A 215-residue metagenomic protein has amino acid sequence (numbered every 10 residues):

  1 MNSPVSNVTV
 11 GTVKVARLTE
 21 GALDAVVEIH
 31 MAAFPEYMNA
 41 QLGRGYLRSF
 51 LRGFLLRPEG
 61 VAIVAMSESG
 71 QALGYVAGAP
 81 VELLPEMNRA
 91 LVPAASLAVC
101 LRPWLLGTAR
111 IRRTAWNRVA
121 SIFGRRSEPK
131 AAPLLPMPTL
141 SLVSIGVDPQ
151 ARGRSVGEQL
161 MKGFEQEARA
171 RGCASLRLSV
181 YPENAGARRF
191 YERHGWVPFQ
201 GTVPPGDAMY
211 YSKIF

Functional and structural regions predicted by a protein language model:
G11-E28, P80: A short beta-loop-alpha structural element at the N-terminal edge of CoA-dependent acyl/N-acetyltransferase catalytic
F34-R52, N88-V99, L106: Conserved GNAT-fold acetyl-CoA-binding loop/helix
R52-V64, P80-R89, S141: A short helix-loop-beta-strand connector motif used in the catalytic cores of GNAT acetyltransferases and, in some
G60-V76, D148: Conserved beta-hairpin
L84-T139: Conserved acyl-donor/pantetheine-binding loop and adjacent beta-alpha core of acyl/acetyltransferases and related
P138-L140, A168-S179: Conserved GNAT acetyl-CoA-binding A-motif
G153-Q166, R189-R193: Conserved acetyl-CoA-binding loop-helix of GNAT-fold acetyltransferases
A174-R188, R193-G195, Q200-F215: C-terminal "cap" of GNAT-fold acetyltransferases
